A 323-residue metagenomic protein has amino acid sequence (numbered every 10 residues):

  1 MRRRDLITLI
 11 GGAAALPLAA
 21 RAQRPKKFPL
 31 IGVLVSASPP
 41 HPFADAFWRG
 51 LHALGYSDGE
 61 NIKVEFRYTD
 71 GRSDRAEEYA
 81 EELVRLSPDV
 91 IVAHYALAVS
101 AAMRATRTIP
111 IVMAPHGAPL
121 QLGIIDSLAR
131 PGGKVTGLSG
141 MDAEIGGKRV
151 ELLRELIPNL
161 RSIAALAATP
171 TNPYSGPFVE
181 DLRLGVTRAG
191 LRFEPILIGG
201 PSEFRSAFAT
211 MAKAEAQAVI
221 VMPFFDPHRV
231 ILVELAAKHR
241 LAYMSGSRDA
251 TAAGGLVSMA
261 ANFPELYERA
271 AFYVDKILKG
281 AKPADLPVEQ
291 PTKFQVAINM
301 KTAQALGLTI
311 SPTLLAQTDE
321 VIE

Functional and structural regions predicted by a protein language model:
M1-E323: Short hydrophobic alpha-helices and adjacent helix-cap/hinge residues
